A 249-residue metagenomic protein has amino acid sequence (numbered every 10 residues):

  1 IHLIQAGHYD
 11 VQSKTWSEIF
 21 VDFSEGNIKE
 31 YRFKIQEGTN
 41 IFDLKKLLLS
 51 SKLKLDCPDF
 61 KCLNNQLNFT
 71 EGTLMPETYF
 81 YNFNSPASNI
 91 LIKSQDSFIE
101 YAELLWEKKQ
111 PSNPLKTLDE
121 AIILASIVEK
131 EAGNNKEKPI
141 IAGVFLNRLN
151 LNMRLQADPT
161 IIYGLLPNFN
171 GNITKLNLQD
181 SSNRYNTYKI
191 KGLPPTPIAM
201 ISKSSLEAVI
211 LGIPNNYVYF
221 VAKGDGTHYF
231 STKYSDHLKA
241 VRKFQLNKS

Functional and structural regions predicted by a protein language model:
I1-R32: Terminal hydrophobic membrane-targeting helix
H2, E37-F42: Acidic helix-start/capping segments at beta-turn-to-alpha-helix junctions
Q12, E37-G38, N84: Short gly/acidic/polar-rich coil/turn motifs that serve as flexible hinges in modular proteins
W16-S17, K29, K52-D56, E100: Short helix C-cap/helix-to-loop transition motifs enriched in small/turn-promoting residues
F20-F23, D43-L48: Amphipathic, non-transmembrane alpha-helical segments in extracytoplasmic/periplasmic proteins
Y31, I35, L47-D59: Hydrophobic, ordered structural segments
K46-K54, N64-S249: Bacterial extracytoplasmic/cell-wall-associated proteins, especially those involved in peptidoglycan
